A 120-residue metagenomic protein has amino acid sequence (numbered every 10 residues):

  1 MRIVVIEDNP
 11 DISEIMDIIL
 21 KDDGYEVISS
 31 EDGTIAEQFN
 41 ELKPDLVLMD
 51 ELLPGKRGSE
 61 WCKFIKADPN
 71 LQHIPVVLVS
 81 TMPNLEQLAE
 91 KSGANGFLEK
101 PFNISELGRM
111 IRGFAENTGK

Functional and structural regions predicted by a protein language model:
E7, S80: Conserved acidic carboxylate
N9-I28, T34: Two-component/phosphorelay signaling modules centered on CheY-like receiver
S29-L46: Acidic, metal-coordinating helix/loop segments flanking the phosphotransfer/catalytic sites of two-component signaling
D50: Active-site residues of response regulator receiver
P54-G55: The feature encodes the CheY-like receiver
S59-Q72: Short amphipathic alpha-helix used as the core "switch/output" element in two-component signaling
E60, M82-E99, E106-R109: Alpha4 helix (beta4-alpha4-beta5 surface) of REC/receiver domains from two-component response regulators
L107-G119: Receiver (REC) domain switch/output surface
